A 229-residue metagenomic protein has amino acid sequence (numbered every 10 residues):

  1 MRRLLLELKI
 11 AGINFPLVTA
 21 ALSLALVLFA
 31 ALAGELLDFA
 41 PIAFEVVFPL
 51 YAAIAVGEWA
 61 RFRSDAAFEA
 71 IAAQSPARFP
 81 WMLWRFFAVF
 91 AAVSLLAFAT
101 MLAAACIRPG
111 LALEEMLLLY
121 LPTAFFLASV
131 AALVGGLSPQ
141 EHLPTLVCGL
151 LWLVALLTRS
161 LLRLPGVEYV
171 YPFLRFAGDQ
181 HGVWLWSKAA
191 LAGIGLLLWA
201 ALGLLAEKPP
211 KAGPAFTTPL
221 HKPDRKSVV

Functional and structural regions predicted by a protein language model:
M1-E45, L50-F62, F125, G136 (+2 more regions): Hydrophobic alpha-helical transmembrane segments
L6, A66-E69, M116, A132: Positions in alpha-helical segments
L24-R61, L83-C148: Secretory targeting signals
A60-A70, V134-S138, R163-P172: A cytosolic-side transmembrane-helix exit/cap motif
A70-F79: Short helix-to-coil transition segments within interhelical loops that connect adjacent transmembrane helices
E115, L174-S187: Membrane-interface segments at the starts/ends of alpha-helical transmembrane spans
E141-Q180: Transmembrane helix segments
